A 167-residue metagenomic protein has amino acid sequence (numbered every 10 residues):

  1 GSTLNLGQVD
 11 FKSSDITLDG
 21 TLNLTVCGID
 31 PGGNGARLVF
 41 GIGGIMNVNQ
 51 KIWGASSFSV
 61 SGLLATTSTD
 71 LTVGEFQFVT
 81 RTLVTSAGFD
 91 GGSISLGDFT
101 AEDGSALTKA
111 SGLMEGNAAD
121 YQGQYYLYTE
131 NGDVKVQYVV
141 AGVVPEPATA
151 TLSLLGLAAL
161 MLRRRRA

Functional and structural regions predicted by a protein language model:
G1-G88: Extracellular beta-strand/loop-rich repeat segments of large surface/secreted proteins
I94, F99: Short, tryptophan-glycine- and acidic/Ser/Thr-enriched carbohydrate-recognition patches
T100-Y121: Surface-exposed intrinsically disordered loops and tails
G123-L127: Extracellular disulfide-bonded cysteine-rich modules/repeats
N131-K135: A generic structural signal for beta-strand entry/edge sites
V136-L154: Short, threonine-centered small-residue motifs that mark membrane-proximal processing/anchoring sites and TM-junction
T151-A167: C-terminal cell-surface anchoring/sorting signal
